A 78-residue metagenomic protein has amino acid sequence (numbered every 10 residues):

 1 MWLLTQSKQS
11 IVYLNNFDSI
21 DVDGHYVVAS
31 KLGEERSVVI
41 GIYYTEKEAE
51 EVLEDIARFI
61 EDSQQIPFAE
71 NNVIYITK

Functional and structural regions predicted by a protein language model:
M1-K78: Eukaryotic intrinsically disordered, low-complexity regulatory linkers and tails enriched in Ser/Thr/Pro
